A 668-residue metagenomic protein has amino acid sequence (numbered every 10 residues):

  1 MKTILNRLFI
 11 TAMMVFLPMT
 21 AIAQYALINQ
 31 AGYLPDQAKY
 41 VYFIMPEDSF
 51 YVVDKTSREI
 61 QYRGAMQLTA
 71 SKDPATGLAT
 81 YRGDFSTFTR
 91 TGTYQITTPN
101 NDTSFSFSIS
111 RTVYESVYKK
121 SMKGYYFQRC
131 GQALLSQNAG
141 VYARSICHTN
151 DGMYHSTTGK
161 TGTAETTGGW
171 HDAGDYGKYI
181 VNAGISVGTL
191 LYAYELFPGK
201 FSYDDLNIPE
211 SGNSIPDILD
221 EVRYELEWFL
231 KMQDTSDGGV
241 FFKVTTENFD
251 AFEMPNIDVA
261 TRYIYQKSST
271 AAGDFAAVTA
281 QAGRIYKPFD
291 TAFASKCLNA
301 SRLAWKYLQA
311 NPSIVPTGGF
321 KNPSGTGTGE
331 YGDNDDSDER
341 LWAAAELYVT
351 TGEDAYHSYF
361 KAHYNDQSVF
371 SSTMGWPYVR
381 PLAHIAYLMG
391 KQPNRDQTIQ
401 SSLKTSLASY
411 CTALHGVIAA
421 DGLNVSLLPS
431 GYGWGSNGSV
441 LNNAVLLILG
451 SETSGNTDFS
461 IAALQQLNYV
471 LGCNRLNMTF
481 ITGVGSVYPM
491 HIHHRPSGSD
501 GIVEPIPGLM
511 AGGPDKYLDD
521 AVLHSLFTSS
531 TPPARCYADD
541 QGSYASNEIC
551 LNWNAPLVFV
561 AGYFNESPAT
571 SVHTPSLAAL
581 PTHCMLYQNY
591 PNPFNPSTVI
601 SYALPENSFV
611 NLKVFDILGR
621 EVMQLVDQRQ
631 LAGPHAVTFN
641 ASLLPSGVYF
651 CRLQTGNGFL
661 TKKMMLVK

Functional and structural regions predicted by a protein language model:
M1-Q24: Bacterial Sec-dependent N-terminal signal peptides
M19, D54-E59, L577-K668: C-terminal outer-membrane/trafficking sorting elements
Q30-T103, R111, K123-G184, G188 (+6 more regions): Aromatic (Trp/Tyr) and acidic
N100-S106, G656-T661: Short acidic/polar inter-strand loop motif in beta-rich domains
S108-Y114, M664-K668: Short beta-strand edge segments in extracellular beta-sheet folds
N207-E210, S214: Acidic, glycine-anchored loop motifs typical of Ca2+
P216-D237: Carboxylate/His-rich catalytic cores and anion/metal-binding grooves
N565-L580: Low-complexity, Pro/Thr/Ser/Gly/Ala-rich linker/spacer regions in secreted, extracellular modular proteins
